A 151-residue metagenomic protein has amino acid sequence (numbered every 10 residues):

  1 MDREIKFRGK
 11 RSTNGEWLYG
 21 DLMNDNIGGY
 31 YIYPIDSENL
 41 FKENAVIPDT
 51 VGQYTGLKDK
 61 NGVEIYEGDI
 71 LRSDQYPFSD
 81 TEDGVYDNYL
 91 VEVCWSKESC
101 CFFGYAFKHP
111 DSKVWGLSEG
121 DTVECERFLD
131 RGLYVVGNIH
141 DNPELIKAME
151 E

Functional and structural regions predicted by a protein language model:
M1-E151: Secondary-structure transition motif
